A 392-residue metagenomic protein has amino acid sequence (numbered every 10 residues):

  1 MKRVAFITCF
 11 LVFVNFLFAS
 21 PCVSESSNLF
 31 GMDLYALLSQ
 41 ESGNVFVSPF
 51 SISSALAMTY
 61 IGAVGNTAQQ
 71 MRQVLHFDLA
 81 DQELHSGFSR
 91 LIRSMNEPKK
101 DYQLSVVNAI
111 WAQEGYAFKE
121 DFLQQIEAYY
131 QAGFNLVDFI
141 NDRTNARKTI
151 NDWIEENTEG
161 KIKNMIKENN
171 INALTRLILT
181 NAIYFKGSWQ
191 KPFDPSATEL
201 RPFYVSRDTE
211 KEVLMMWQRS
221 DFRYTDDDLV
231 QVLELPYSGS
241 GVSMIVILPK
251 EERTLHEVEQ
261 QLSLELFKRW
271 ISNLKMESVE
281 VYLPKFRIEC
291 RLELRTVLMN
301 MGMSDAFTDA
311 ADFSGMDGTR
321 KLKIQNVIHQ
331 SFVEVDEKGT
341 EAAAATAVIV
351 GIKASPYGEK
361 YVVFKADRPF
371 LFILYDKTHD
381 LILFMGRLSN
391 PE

Functional and structural regions predicted by a protein language model:
M1-K148, D152, K377, L388 (+1 more regions): Detector for small/aliphatic-rich hydrophobic stretches
S42, D81-E83, G87-E257, S272-Y357: Non-catalytic, conformational "gating/processing" segments within enzyme and secreted inhibitor domains
L264-F267, L298: C-terminal, non-catalytic macromolecule-binding modules
V363-R368: Short loop/turn motifs at secondary-structure junctions and domain boundaries
F372-L374: Generic short beta-strand
L383-G386: A structural microfeature
